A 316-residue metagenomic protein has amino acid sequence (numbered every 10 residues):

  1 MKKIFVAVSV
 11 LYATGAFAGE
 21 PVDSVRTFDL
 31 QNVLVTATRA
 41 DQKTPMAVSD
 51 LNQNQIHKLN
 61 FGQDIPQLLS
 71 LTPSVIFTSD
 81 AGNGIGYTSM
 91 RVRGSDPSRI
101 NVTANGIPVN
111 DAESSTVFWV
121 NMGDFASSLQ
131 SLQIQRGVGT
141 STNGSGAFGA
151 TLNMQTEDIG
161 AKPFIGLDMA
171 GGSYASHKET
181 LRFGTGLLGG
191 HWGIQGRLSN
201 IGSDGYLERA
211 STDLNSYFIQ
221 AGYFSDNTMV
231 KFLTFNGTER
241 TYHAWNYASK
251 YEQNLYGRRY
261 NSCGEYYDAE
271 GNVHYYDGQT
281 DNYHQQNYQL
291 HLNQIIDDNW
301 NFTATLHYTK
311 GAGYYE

Functional and structural regions predicted by a protein language model:
L30-F61, S89: N-terminal periplasmic "start-of-domain" segments of outer-membrane beta-barrel proteins
T38, G137, Q155, D168-Y174 (+3 more regions): Outer-membrane beta-barrel pore domains and translocons
P66, S70-P108, Q130: Extracytoplasmic beta-strand/coil segments of soluble accessory domains associated with Gram-negative outer-membrane
G82-G84, G144, G172-A175, R209-D213 (+2 more regions): Short sequence motifs at beta-strands and strand-loop junctions characteristic of Gram-negative outer-membrane
P108-R136, Q155, E252, S262: Short acidic/polar hinge/loop motifs at secondary-structure boundaries that mediate gating or recognition
G123-G166: A beta-strand signature from Gram-negative outer-membrane beta-barrel systems, especially the internal plug domain
F164, G171-G202, L207-A244, Y283 (+1 more regions): Transmembrane beta-barrel wall of Gram-negative outer-membrane proteins
G222, M229-H291, Y314-E316: Acidic/polar loop-and-plug regions of large Gram-negative outer-membrane beta-barrel proteins
